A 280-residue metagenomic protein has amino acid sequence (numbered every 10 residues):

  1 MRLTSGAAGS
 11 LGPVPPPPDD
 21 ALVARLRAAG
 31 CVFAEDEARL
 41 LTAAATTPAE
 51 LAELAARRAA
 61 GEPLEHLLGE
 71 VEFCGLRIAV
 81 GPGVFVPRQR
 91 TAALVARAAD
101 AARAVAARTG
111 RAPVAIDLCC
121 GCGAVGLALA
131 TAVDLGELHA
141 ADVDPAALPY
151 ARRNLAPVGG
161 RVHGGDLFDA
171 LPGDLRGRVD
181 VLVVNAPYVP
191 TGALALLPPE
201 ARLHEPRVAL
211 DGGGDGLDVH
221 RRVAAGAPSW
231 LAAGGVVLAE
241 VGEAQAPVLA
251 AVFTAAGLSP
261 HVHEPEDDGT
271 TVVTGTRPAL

Functional and structural regions predicted by a protein language model:
R2, E35-A101: Conserved AdoMet
R2-A52: A short N-terminal interaction module
L26, A102, L155, A227 (+1 more regions): Conserved hydrophobic residues forming the short capping helix/wall of the S-adenosyl-L-methionine
L41, G61, T91, V125 (+6 more regions): Residue-level signal for inorganic ion chemistry
A93-L196, A244: Conserved SAM/SAH cofactor-binding pocket of Class I
A140, G212, L238: Conserved SAM-binding loop
Y188-V219: Mobile active-site "lid"/loop adjacent to the S-adenosyl-L-methionine
D215-T276: Conserved Class I SAM-dependent methyltransferase catalytic core
